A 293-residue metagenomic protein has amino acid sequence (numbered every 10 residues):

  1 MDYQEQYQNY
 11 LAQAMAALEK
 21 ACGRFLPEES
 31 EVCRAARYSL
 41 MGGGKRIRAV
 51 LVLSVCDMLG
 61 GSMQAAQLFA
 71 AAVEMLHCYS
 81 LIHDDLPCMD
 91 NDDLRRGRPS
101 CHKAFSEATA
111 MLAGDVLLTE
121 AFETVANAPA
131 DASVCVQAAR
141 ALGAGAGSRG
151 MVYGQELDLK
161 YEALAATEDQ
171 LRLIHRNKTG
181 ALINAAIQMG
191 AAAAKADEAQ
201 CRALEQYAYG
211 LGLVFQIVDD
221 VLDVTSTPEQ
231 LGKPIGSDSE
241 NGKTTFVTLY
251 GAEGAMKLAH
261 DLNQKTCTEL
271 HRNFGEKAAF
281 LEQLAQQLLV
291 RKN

Functional and structural regions predicted by a protein language model:
M1-C22: N-terminal amphipathic/basic leader segments beginning at the initiator methionine
A12, C22, L26-L270, K277-L289: Mg2+-dependent prenyl diphosphate-binding active-site environment of isoprenoid biosynthetic enzymes
K292-N293: Short glycine/threonine-rich loop-to-helix capping motif typified by GTGT followed within a few residues by an Asp-Pro
